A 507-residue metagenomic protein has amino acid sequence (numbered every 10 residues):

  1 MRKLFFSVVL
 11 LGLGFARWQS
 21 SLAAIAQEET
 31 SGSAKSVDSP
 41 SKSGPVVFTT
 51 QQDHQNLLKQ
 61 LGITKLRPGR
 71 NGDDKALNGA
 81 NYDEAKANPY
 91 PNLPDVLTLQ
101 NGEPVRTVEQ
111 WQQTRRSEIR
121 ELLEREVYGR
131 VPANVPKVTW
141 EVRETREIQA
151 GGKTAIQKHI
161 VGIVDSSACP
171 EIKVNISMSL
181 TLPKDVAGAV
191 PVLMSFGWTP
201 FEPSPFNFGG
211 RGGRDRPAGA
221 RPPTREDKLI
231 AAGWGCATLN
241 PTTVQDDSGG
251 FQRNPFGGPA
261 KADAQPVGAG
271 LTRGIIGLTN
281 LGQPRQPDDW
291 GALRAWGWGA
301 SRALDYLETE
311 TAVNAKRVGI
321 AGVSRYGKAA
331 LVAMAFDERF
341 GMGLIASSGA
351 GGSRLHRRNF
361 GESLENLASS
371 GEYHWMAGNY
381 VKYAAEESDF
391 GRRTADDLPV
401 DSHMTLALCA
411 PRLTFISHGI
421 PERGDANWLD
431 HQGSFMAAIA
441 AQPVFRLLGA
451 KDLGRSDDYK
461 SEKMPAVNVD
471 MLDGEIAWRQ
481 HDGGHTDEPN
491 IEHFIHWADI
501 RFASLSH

Functional and structural regions predicted by a protein language model:
I25-R130, R211-R214, S506-H507: N-terminal pre-domain segments of enzymes
V108-E109, Q113-R116, E124-V190, F201: N-terminal cap/lid segment of alpha/beta-hydrolase-fold proteins
A189-T309, G349-N359: Cap/lid segment of the alpha/beta-hydrolase catalytic domain
T279-N280, R302, T309, M342-T405 (+1 more regions): Mobile cap/lid helix-loop segments that gate and shape the active-site cleft of serine hydrolases
V313-S324: Alpha/beta-hydrolase fold nucleophile elbow
G322-M334: Glycine-rich nucleophile elbow surrounding the catalytic serine of serine-hydrolase chemistry
A410-D430, H481-G483: Conserved strand-to-loop "acid loop" that flanks and positions the catalytic carboxylate
P421-E422, M436-H507: C-terminal catalytic histidine-bearing segment of alpha/beta-hydrolase fold enzymes
